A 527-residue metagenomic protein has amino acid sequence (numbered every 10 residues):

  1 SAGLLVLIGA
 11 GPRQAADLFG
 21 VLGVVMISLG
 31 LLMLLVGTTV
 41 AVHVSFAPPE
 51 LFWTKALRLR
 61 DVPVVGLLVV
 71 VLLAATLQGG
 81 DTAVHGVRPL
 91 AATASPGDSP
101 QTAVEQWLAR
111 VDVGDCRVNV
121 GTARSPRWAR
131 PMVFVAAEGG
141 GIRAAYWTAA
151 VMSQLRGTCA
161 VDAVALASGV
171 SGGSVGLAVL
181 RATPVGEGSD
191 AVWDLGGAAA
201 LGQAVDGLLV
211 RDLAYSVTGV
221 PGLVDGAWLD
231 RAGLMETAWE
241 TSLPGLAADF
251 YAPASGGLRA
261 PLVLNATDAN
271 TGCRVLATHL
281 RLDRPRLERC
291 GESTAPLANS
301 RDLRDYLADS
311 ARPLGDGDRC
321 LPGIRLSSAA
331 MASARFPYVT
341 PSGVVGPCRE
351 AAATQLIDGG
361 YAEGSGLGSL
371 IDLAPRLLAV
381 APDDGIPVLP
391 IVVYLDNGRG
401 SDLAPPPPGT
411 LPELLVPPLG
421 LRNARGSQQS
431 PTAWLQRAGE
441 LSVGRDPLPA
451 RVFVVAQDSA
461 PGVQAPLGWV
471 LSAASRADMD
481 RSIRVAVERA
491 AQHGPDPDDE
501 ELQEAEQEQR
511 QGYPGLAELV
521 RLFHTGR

Functional and structural regions predicted by a protein language model:
S1-R527: Catalytic domains of lipid- and phosphate-ester/thioester hydrolases
